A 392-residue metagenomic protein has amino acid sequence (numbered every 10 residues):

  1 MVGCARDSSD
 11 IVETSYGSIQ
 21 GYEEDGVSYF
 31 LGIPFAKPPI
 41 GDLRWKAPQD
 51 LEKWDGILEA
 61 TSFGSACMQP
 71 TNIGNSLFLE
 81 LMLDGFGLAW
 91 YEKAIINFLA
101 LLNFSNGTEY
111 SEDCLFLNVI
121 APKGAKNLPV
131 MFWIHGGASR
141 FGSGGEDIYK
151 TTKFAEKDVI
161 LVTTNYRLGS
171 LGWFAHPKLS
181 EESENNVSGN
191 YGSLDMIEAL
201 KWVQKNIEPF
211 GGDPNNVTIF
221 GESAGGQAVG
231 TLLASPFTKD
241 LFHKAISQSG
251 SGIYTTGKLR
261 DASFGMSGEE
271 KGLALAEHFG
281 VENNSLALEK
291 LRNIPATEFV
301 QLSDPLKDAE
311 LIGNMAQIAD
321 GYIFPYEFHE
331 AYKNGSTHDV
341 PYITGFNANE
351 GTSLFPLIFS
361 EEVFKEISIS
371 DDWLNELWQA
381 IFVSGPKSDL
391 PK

Functional and structural regions predicted by a protein language model:
G3-N190, P214: Non-catalytic accessory segments of hydrolases
G136, Y191-D195, S223-G226: Active-site loop->helix "elbow" adjoining a glycine-rich segment at hydrolase catalytic centers
N185-E208, G265-L273: Alpha/beta-hydrolase active-site loop
F210-E222: Alpha/beta-hydrolase fold nucleophile elbow
I219, I246-Q248, G345: A short, hydrophobic beta-strand element of the alpha/beta-hydrolase
G226-T238: Short glycine-enriched nucleophile-adjacent loop and the immediately C-terminal alpha-helix near the catalytic center
K239-G252: A conserved short beta-strand
K244, T256-G257, K290-K392: Substrate-gating cap/lid region and adjacent catalytic-acid/histidine neighborhood within extracellular/lumenal
